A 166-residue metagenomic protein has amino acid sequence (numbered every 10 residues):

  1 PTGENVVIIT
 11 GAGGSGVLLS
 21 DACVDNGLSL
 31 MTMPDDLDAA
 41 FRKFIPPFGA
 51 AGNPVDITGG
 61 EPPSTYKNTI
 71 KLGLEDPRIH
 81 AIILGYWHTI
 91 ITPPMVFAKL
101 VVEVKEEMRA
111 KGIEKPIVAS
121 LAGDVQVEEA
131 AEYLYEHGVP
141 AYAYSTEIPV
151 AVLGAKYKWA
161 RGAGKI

Functional and structural regions predicted by a protein language model:
P1-T10, G14, S20-N26, L30 (+1 more regions): Peripheral docking tails and interdomain loops at the edges of cofactor- or intermediate-handling domains
T2-W87, V96: Short glycine-cluster motifs
A39-A40, I90, V150-A151: Short secondary-structure capping/turn micro-motifs that flank functional sites
R42-K43, P93, E129, L153: Short Asp/Glu-rich motifs
P62-S64, G73, P93-P94, V104 (+2 more regions): Residue-level detector of solvent-exposed, low-hydrophobicity positions
T89-P93, D124-V125: Short, small-residue-enriched loops and turns at beta-alpha junctions that line or gate enzyme active sites
